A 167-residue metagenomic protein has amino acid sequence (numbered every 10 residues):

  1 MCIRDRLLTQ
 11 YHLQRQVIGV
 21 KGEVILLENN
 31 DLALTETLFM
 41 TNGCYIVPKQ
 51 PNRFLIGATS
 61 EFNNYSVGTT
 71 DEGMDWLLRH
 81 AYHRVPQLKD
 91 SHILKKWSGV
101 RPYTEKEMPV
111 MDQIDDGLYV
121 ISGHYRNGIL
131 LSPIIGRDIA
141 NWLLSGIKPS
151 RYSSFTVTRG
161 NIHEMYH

Functional and structural regions predicted by a protein language model:
R4-D116: Active-site substrate-recognition segment that forms the wall of the catalytic cavity or substrate channel
Q87, S91-H167: C-terminal catalytic lobe of FAD-dependent flavoproteins
